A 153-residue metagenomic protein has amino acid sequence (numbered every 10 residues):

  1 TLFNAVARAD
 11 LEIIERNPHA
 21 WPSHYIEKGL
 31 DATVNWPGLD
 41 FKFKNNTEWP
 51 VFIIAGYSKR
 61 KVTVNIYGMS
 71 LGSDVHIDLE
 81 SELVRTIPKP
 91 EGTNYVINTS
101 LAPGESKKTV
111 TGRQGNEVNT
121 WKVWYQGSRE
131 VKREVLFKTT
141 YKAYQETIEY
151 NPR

Functional and structural regions predicted by a protein language model:
T1-R153: Well-ordered beta-sheet/strand-loop patches within structured domains
